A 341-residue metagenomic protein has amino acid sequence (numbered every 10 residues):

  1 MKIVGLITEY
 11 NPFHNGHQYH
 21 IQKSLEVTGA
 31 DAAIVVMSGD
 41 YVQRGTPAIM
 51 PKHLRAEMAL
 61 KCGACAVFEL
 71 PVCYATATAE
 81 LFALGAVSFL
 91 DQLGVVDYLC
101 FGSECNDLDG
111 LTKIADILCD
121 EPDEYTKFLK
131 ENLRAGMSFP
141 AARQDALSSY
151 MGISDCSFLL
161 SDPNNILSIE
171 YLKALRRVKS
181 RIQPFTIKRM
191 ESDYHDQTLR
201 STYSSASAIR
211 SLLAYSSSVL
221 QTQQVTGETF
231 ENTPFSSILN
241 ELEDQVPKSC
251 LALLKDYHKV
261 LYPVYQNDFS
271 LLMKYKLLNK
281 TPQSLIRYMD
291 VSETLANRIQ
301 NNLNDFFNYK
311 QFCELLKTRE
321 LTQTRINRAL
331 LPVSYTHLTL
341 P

Functional and structural regions predicted by a protein language model:
M1-V4: Extreme N-terminal starter segment of soluble prokaryotic enzymes
E9, S38, R189: Cofactor-binding loop segments of dinucleotide-utilizing enzymes, especially the Rossmann-like FAD- and NAD(P)+-binding
P12-Y19, K23-I153, S157-F158, E170: N-terminal Rossmann-like or analogous alpha/beta NTP/dinucleotide-binding catalytic cores that position adenine
D123-L160, L167-F306: Glycine-rich, Lys/Arg-enriched anion-binding loops that position phosphate/diphosphate groups for phosphoryl
L159-N164, R200-S201, L315-I326: Structural motif
I166-R177, R325-Y335: Short, hydrophobic/amphipathic alpha-helical patches that form generic packing surfaces within helical domains
F307-L315: Alpha/beta-hydrolase fold catalytic core
T336-P341: Conserved small/polar residues in nucleotide/adenosyl-binding loops
